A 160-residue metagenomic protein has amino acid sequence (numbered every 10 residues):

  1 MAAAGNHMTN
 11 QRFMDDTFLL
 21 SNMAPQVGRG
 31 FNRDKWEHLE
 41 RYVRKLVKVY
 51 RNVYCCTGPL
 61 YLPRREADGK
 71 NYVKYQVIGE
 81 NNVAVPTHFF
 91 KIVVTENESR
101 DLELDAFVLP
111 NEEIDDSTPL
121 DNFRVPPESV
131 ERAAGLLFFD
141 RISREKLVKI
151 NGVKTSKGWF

Functional and structural regions predicted by a protein language model:
M1-F160: Domain-level detector of nuclease and nuclease-like folds in predominantly extracellular/periplasmic contexts
